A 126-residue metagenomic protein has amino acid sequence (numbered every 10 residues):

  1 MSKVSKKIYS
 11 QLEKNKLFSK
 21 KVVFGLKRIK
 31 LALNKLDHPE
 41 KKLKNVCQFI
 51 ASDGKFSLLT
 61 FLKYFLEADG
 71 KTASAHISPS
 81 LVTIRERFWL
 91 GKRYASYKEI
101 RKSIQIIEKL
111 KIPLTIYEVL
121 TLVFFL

Functional and structural regions predicted by a protein language model:
M1-N45: Positively charged, low-complexity intrinsically disordered leader regions
L26, K30, N34-L43, F65-L126: ATP-dependent carboxylate-amine ligase catalytic core
C47-F49: Hydrophobic anchor at the beta1->P-loop junction of P-loop NTPases
A51-G54: The conserved Walker
L58-F61: Hydrophobic positions on the alpha1 helix immediately C-terminal to the Walker A/P-loop
